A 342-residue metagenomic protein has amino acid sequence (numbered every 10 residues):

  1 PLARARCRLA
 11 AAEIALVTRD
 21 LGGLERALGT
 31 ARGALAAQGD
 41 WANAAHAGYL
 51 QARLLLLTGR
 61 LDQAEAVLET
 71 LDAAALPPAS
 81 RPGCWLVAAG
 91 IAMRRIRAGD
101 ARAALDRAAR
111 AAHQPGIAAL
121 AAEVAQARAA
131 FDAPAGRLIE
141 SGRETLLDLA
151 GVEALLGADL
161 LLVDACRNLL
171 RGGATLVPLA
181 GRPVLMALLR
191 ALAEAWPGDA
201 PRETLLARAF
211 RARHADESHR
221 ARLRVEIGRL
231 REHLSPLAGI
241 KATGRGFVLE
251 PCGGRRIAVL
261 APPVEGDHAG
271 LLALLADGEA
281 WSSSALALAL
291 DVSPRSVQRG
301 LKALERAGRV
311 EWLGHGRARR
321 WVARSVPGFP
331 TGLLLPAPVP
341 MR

Functional and structural regions predicted by a protein language model:
P1-A11, R19-G23, L35-Q51, G59 (+3 more regions): Alpha-solenoid helical repeat architecture
V17-D20, A52-R53, L57-R60, A89-A98 (+1 more regions): Alpha-helical linker/edge segments of TPR/alpha-solenoid repeat scaffolds and analogous pre-/post-domain helices
A121, Q126-M186, R190, E232 (+1 more regions): Short boundary/linker motifs that mark transitions into or out of structured domains
L185-G198, E265-W281: Short amphipathic alpha-helical interface segments
L188, L192-R222: Positively charged, aromatic-enriched patches within helix-turn-helix-type DNA-binding elements, predominantly
D216, R220-A258, K302-V322: DNA-binding patch around the recognition helix
R255-A269, V326-R342: Short, amphipathic alpha-helical interaction segments positioned at domain boundaries
